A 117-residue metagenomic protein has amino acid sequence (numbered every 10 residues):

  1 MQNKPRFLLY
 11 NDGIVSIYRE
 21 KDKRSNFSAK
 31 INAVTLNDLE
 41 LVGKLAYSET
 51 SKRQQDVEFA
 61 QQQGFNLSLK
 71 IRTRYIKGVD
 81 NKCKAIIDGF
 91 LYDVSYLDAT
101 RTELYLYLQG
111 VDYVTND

Functional and structural regions predicted by a protein language model:
M1-G13: N-terminal intrinsically disordered, low-complexity, charge/repeat-rich segments that act as generic
Q2-N3, K21-R24, A29-D117: Short, conserved turn/kink motifs that form compact alpha/beta structural patches or helix kinks used as
V15-I17: A short, Trp-centered hydrophobic/proline-enriched beta-strand micro-motif
